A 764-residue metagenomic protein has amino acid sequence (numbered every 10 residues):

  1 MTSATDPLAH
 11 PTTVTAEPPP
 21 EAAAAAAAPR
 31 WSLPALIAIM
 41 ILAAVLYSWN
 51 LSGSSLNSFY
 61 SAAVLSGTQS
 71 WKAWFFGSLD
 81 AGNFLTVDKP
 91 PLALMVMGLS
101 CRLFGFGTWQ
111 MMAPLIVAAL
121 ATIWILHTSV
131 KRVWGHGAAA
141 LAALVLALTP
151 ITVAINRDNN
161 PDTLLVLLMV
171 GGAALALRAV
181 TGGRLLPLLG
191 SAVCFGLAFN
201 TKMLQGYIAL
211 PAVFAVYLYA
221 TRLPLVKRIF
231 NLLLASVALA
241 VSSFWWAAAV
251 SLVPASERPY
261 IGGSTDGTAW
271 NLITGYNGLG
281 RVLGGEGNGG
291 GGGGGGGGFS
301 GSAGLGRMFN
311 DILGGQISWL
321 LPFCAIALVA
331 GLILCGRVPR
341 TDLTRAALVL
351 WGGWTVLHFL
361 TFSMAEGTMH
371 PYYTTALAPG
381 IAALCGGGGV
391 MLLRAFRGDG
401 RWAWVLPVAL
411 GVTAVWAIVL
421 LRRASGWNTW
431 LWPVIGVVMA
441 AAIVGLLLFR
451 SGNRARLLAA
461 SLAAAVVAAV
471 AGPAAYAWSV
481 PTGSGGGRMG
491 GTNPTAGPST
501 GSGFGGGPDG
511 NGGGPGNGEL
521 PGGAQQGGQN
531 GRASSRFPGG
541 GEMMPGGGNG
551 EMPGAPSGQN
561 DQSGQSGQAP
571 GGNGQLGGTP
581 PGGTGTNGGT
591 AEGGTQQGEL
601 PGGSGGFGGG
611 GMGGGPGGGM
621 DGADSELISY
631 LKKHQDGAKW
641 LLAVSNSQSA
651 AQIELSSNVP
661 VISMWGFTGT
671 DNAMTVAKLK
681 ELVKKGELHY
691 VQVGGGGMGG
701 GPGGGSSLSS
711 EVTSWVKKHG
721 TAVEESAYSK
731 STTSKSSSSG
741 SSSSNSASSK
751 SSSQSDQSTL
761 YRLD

Functional and structural regions predicted by a protein language model:
M1-G285, G292-W404, V412-W416, S479-P481 (+2 more regions): Membrane-integral, polyisoprenol-dependent glycosyltransferases of the GT-C/oligosaccharyltransferase superfamily
A4-E17, E592, S738-S746, K750: Long, low-complexity intrinsically disordered segments that are proline/alanine-rich with interleaved serine/threonine
L56-W71, L210-L334, A417-R423, A464-A465 (+12 more regions): Transmembrane-lumen/periplasm boundary regions of multi-pass, lipid-linked membrane glycan transferases
T149, N646-S647: Helix N-cap/beta->alpha junction signal
E257, T265, A673-V683: Alpha-helical scaffolding within the catalytic cores of extracellular/periplasmic polymer-degrading hydrolases
D399-S499: Transmembrane helical bundles and short interhelical boundary loops of multi-pass, membrane-embedded
S484, S604-M620, S625-L641, S647-I662 (+2 more regions): Aromatic/acidic, Gly/Pro-rich catalytic loop(s) in extracytoplasmic/lumenal soluble domains of multi-pass membrane
A524, D561-G564, N745: Intrinsically disordered, low-complexity tandem-repeat regions
